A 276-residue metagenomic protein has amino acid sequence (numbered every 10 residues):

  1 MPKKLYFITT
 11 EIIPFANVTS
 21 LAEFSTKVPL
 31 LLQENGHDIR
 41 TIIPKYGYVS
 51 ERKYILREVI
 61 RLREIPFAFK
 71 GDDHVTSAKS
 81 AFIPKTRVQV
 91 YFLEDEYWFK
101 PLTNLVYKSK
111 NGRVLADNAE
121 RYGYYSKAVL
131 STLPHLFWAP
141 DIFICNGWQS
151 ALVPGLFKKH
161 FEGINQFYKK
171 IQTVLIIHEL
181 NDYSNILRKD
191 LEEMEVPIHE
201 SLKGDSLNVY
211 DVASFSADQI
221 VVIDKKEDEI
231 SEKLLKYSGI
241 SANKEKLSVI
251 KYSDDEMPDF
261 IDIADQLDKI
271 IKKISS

Functional and structural regions predicted by a protein language model:
M1-S276: Catalytic cores of nucleotide-sugar-dependent glycosyltransferases that transfer UDP/GDP/TDP-activated
